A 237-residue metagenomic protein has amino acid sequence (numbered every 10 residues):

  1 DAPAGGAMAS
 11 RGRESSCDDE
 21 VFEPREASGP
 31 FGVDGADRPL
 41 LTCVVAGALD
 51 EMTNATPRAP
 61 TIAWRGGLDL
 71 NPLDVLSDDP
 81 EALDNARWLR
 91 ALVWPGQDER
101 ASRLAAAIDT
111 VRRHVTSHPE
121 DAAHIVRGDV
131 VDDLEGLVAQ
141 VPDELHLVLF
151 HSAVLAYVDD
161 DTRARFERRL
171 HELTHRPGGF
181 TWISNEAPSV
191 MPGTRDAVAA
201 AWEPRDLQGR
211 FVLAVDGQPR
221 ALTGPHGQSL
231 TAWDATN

Functional and structural regions predicted by a protein language model:
A2-H124, A139-P142: Class I S-adenosyl-L-methionine-dependent methyltransferase module
L83, A91-A107, V111, A123 (+2 more regions): Domain-level detector for long C-terminal conserved domains
Q97-R100, V126-V131, T162: Phosphate/oxyanion-binding active-site loops and adjacent basic polyanion-contact surfaces
G128, F150-S152, I183-N185: Generic beta-strand/beta-sheet core signal
G128-V141, F166-E172: A short, acidic, amphipathic alpha-helical segment used as a generic capping/interface helix at domain edges
D132-L134, A156-D159, V190-G193: Flexible loop/turn segments at secondary-structure boundaries
L147-D160: A short SAM/SAH-binding and catalytic strip from SAM-dependent methyltransferases
Y157-R169: A short, conserved alpha-helix within the catalytic core of class I
